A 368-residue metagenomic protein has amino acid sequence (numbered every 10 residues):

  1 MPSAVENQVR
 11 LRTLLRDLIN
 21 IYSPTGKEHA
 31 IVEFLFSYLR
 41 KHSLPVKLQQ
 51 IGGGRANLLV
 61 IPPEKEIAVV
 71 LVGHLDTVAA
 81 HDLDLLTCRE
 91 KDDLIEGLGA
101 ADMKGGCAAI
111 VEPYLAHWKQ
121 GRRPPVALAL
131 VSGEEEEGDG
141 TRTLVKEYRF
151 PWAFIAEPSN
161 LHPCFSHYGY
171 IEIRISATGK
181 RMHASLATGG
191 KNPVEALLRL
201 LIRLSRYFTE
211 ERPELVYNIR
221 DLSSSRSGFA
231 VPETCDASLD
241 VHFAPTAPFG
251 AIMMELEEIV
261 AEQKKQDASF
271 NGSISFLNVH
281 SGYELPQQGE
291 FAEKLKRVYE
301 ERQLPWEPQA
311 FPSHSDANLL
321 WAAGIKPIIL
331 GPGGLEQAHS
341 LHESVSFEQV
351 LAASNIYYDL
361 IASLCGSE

Functional and structural regions predicted by a protein language model:
M1-L98, K119-R122, A317, G334: Acidic/His- and Gly-rich active-site-bordering loop/insert found across diverse amide/peptide-bond hydrolases
M1-T13, D17, K41-S43, L75 (+7 more regions): Secretory-pathway/membrane protein signature
A30, P158, E172-E368: Metal-dependent amide/peptide-bond hydrolase catalytic core, centered on the "pita-bread" metallohydrolase fold
K47, V70, A127-A129, S273: A structural signal for isolated positions on well-ordered beta-strands in alpha/beta enzyme cores
V69-L71, A129, W152-F154, I173 (+1 more regions): Hydrophobic/aromatic beta-strand patches that form the interior of the parallel beta-sheet core in alpha/beta enzyme
D76-K91, F165-S176, R297: Acidic-glycine-rich active-site phosphate/pyrophosphate-binding loop
D93-A109: Glycine/serine-rich anion-binding loops at beta->alpha junctions that coordinate negatively charged ligand groups
K104, A108-E172: Acidic/histidine-rich catalytic neighborhood of metal-dependent amide-processing enzymes
